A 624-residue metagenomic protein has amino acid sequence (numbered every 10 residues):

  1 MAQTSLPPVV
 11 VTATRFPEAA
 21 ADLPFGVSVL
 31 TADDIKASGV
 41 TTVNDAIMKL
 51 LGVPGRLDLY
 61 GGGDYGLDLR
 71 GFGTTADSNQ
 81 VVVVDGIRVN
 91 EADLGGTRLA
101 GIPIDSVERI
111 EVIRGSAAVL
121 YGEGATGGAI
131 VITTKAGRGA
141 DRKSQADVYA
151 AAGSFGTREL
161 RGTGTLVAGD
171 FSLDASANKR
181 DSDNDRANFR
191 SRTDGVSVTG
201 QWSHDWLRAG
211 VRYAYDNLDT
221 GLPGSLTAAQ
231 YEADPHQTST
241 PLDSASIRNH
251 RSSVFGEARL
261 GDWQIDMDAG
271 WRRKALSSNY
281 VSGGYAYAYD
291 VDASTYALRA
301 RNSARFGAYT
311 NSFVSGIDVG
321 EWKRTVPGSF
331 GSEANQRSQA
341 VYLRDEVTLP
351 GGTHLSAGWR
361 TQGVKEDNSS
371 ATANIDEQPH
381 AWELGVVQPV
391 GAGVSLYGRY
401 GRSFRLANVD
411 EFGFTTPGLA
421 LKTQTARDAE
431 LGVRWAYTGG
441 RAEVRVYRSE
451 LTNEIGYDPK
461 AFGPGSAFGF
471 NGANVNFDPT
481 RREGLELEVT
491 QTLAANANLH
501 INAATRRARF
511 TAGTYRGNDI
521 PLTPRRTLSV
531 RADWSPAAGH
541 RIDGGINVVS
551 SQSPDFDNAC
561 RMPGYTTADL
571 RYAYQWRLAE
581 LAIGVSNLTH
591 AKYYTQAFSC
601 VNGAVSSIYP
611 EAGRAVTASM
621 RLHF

Functional and structural regions predicted by a protein language model:
N44, M48-I87, E91: Extracytoplasmic beta-strand/coil segments of soluble accessory domains associated with Gram-negative outer-membrane
I87-R114, I132, A420: Short acidic/polar hinge/loop motifs at secondary-structure boundaries that mediate gating or recognition
A152-D181, R186-P223, D243-G261, G307 (+1 more regions): Transmembrane beta-barrel wall of Gram-negative outer-membrane proteins
G162, Q264-Y280, E321-K323, P389 (+5 more regions): Membrane-embedded beta-barrel scaffold of Gram-negative outer-membrane proteins
S182-F189, T193, R208-F255, I265 (+2 more regions): Flexible loop and strand-edge segments within Gram-negative outer membrane beta-barrel domains
A300, P350-L355, R448, A473-F556 (+1 more regions): Gram-negative outer-membrane beta-barrel transporters
T310-D318, S332-T452, T492, A504-R507 (+1 more regions): Structural signature of Gram-negative outer-membrane beta-barrels, strongest in the C-terminal barrel of TonB-dependent
S551-D555, A573-F624: C-terminal beta-signal and adjacent terminal beta-strands/loops of Gram-negative outer-membrane beta-barrel proteins
